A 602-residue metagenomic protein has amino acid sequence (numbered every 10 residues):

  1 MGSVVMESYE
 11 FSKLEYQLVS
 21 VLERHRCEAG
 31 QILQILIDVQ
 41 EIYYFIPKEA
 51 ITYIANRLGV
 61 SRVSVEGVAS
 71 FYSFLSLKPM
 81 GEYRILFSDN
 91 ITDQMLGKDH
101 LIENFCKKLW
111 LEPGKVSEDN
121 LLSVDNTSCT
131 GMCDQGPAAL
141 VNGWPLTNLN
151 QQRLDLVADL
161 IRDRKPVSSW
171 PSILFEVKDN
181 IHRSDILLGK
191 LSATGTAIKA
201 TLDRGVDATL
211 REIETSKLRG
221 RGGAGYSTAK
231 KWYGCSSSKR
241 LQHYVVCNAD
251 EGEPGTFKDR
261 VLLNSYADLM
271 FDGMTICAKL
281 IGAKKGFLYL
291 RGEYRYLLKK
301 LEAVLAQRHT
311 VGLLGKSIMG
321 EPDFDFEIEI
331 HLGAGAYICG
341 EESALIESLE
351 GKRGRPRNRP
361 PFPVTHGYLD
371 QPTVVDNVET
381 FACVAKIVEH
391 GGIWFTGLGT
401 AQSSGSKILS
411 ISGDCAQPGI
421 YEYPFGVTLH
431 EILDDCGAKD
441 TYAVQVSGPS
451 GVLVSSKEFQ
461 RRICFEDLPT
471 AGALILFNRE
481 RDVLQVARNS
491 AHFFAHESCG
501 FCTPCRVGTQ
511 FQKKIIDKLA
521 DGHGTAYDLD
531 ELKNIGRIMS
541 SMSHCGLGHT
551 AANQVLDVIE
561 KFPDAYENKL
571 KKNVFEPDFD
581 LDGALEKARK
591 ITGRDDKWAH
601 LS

Functional and structural regions predicted by a protein language model:
M1-S602: Feature of Fe-S/electron-transfer and energy-metabolism proteins that preferentially highlights extended coupling
